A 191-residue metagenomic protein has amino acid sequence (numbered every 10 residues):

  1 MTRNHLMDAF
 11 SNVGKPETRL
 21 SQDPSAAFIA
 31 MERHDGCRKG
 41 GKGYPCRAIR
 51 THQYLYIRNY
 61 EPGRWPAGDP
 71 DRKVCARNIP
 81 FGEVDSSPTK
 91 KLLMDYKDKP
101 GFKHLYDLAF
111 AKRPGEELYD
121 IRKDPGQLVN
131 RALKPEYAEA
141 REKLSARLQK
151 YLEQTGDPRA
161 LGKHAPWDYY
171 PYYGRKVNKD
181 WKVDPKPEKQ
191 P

Functional and structural regions predicted by a protein language model:
T2-E117: C-terminal cap/loop subdomain of S1 sulfatases and analogous C-terminal strand-loop tails that border
K97-E116, I121-P191: Long, internal low-complexity/basic segments
